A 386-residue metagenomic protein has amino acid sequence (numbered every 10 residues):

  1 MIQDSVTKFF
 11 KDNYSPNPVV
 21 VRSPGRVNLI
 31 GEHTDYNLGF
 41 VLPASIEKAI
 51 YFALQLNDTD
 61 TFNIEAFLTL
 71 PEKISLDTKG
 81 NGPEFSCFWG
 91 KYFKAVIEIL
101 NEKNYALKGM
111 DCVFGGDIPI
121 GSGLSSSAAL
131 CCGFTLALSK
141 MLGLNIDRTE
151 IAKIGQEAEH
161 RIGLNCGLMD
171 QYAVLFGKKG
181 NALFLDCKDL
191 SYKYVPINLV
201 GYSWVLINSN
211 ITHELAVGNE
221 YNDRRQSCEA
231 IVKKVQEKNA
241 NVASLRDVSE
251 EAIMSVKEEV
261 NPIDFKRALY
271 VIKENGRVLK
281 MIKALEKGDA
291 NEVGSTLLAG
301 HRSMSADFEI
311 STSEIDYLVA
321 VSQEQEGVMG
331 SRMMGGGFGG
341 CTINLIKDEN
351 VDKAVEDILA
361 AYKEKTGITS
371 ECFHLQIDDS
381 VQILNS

Functional and structural regions predicted by a protein language model:
M1-R26, Y51-S86, N181-G330, L345-S386: C-terminal nucleotide
M1-V21, V27-F40, T78, S86-N198 (+2 more regions): Gly/Ser-rich oxyanion-binding loop with an adjacent helix/lid that shapes the negatively charged ligand pocket
E32-H33, G39-L42, E65, V217-G218: Short, glycine/acidic-enriched capping/hinge loops at junctions between secondary-structure elements
L38-S45, R224: Short Gly/aromatic-enriched secondary-structure transition segments
I46, I97, T135, E229-V232: Short, amphipathic alpha-helical segments that act as regulatory/interfacial helices in nucleotide-processing proteins
A128-A129, C341-L345: FabD-like malonyl-/acyl-CoA
G339-G340, E349: Active-site beta-strand/loop microenvironment that shapes enzyme catalytic pockets
